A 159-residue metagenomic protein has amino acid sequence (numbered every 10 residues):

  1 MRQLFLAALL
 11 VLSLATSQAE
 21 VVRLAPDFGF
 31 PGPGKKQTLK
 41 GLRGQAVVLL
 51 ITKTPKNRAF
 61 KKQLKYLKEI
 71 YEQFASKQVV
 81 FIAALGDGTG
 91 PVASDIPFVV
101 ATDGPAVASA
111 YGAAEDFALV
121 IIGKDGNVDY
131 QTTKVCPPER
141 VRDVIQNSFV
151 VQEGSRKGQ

Functional and structural regions predicted by a protein language model:
M1-L4: Positively charged n-region of N-terminal signal peptides that target proteins for export
L9-Q18: Hydrophobic h-region of N-terminal signal peptides that target proteins for export in Gram-negative bacteria
Q18-P26: Cleaved targeting-peptide boundary
D27-A46: A short beta-strand-turn-helix
T52-L64: Conserved redox-active cysteine motifs that mediate thiol-disulfide chemistry, especially di-cysteine Cys-X(1-2)-Cys
K61-I82: Conserved helix-turn-beta segment immediately C-terminal to the redox Cys motif in thioredoxin-like folds
Y71-A75, P105, K124-Q159: Thiol-/selenol-based redox modules, centered on thioredoxin-like and closely related oxidoreductase domains
D87-E115: Thioredoxin-like thiol-disulfide oxidoreductase module
